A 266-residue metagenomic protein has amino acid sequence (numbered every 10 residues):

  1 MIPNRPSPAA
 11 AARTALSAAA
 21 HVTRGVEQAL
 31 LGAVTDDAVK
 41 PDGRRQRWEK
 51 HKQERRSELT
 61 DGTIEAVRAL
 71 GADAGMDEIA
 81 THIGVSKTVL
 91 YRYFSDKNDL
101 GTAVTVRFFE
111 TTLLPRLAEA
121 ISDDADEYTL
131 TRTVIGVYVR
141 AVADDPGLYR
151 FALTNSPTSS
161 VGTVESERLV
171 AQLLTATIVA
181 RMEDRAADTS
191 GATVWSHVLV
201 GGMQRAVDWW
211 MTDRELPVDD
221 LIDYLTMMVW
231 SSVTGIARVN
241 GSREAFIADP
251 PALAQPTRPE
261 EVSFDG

Functional and structural regions predicted by a protein language model:
M1-H82, D99: Basic, helix-initiating cap at the start of DNA-binding domains
V67, G101-T112, Y149-A152, G162-S166 (+1 more regions): Alpha-helical DNA-contacting segments of helix-turn-helix folds
G71-A72, R92, D213: Helix-turn-helix/winged-helix DNA-binding modules
G84-F94: Short hydrophobic/aromatic patch on the recognition helix
A118-G147, T158, I222: Hydrophobic alpha-helical connector segments
V139-V161, T175-V179, R205-D208, T212 (+1 more regions): Amphipathic alpha-helical segments used for helix-helix packing
S159-E183, G191-D208, D220-D223, M227-T234: Amphipathic alpha-helical packing segments from all-alpha helical-bundle domains
A245-G266: Acidic, Ser/Thr-rich low-complexity intrinsically disordered segments
